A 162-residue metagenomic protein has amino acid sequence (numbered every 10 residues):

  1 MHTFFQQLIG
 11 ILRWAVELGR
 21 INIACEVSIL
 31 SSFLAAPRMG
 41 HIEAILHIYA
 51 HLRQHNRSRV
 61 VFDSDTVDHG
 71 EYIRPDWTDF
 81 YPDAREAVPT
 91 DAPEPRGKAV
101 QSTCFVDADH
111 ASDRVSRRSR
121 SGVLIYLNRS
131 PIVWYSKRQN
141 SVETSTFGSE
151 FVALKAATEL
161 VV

Functional and structural regions predicted by a protein language model:
M1-V162: Divalent metal-binding acidic/histidine catalytic loops
